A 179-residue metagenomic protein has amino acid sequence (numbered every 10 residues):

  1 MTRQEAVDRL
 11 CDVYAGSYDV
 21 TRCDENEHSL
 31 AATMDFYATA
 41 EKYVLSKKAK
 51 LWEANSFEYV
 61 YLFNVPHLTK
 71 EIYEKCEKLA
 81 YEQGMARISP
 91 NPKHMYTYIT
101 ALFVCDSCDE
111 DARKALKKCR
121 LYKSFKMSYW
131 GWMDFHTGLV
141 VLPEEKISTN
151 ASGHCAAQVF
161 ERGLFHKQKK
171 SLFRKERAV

Functional and structural regions predicted by a protein language model:
M1-V65: N-terminal, charge-rich interaction modules
T2, A6, I72-C76, C108: Short amphipathic alpha-helical segments
F57-R87: A broadly used, surface-exposed interaction patch
L62-L68, V104-C108, L142-E145: Short, flexible beta-strand-to-coil junctions
E74-L79, R113-R120: "Short basic amphipathic alpha-helical interaction patches in structured regions
S89-M95, L121, F125: Arginine/glycine-rich "motif VI" loop of SF2 helicases in the C-terminal RecA-like domain
N91-A115, V141: Nucleic-acid nuclease catalytic cores
K118-E176: Charged, structured surface patches that assemble and position nucleic-acid processing machinery
